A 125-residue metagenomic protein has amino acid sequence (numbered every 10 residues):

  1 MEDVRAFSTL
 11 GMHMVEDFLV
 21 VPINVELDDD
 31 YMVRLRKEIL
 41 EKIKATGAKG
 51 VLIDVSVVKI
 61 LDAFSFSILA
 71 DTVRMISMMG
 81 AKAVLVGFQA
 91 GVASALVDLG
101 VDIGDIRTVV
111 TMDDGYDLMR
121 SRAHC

Functional and structural regions predicted by a protein language model:
M1-M14, H124-C125: Non-catalytic signal-transmission and effector/linker regions of two-component phosphorelay proteins
F7, R36-L40, V51-L52: Extended, hydrophobic alpha-helical segments
S8-R36: STAS-typified acidic loop motif
R34-E38, I68, D114: Well-ordered alpha-helical segments embedded in enzymatic catalytic cores
T46-K49, I53-D102: Amphipathic alpha-helical interaction surfaces in cytosolic regulatory modules
G104-G115: Short acidic-hydrophobic, aromatic-tinged amphipathic segments that line or gate anion-handling sites
D114-C125: Short, charged, intrinsically disordered terminal tails
